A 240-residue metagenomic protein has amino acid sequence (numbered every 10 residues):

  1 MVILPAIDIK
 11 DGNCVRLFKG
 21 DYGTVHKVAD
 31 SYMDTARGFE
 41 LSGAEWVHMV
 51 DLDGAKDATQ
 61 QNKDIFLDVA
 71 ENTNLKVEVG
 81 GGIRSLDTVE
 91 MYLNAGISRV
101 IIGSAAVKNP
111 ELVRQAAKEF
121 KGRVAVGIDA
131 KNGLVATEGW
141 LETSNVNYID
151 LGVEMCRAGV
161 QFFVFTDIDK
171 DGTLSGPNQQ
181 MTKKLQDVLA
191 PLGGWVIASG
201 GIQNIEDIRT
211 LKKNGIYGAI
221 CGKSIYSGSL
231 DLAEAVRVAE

Functional and structural regions predicted by a protein language model:
I3, G54-E71, R84-E90, S104-A125 (+3 more regions): Active-site-adjacent beta->alpha loops and helix N-cap segments on the catalytic face of soluble alpha/beta enzymes
D8, F39, V47, Y92 (+4 more regions): Conserved, mostly hydrophobic/aromatic
G12-V15, K19-G23, I97-D171: Conserved anion-binding
C14-Q60: N-terminal beta-alpha supersecondary unit
V28-E40, R84-E90, S144-E154: Short, acidic/polar
H48-D51, E78, I101-I102, A125 (+2 more regions): Conserved beta-strand positions in the central sheet of alpha/beta enzyme cores
T73, V77-R99, Q180-G218: Catalytic cores of alpha/beta
A136, L141-F165, S175-L192, I197 (+2 more regions): Short loop-to-alpha-helix "cap/lid" segments that border enzyme active sites across diverse enzyme classes
